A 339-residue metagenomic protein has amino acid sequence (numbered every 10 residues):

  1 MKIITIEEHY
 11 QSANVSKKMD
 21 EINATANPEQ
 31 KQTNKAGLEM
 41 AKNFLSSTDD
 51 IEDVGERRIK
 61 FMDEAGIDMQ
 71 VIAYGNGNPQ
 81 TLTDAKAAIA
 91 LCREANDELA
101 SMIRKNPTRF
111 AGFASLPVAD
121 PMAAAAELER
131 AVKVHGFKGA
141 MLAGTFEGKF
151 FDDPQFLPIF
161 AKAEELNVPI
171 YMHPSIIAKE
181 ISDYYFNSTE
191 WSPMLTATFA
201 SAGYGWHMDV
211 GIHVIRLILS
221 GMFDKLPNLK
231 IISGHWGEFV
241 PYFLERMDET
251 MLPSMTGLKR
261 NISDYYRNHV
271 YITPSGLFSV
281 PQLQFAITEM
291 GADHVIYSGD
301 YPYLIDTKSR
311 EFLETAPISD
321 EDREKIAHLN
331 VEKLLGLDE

Functional and structural regions predicted by a protein language model:
M1-T5, Y10-M69, D97-K105, A126-R130 (+6 more regions): Mid-to-C-terminal alpha-helical segments outside catalytic/metal-binding sites
I4-I6, Q70-I72, A111-A114, A140-L142 (+4 more regions): Hydrophobic faces of well-ordered beta-strands that scaffold small-molecule active sites in alpha/beta enzyme cores
H9-D49, A178-M208, T250-H269: Active-site gating loops and adjacent loop-to-helix segments of metal-dependent hydrolytic enzymes
Q11-A13, N78-Q80, A119-D120, G148 (+4 more regions): Active-site environment of divalent metal-dependent phosphoester hydrolases
S46-D50, E147-K149, M208-V210, Y271-G276: Short, flexible loop segments at the rims of nucleotide/cofactor-binding pockets, characterized by
D68-H213: Active-site gating/metal-coordination segments in enzymes
H135-G139, E164-P169, L226-N228, R267-Y271 (+1 more regions): Glycine-enriched alpha-helix->loop->beta-strand junction motifs that scaffold or abut catalytic
I218-Y265: Aromatic-lined glycan-binding groove of carbohydrate-active enzymes
